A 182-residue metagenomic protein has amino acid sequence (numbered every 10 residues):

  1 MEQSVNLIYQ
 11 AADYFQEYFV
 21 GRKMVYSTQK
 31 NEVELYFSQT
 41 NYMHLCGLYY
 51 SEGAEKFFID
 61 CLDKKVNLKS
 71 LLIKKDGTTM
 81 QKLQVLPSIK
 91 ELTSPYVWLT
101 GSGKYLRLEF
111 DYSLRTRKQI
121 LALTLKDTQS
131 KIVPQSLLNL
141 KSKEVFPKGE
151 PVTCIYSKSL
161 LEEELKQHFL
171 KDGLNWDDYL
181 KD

Functional and structural regions predicted by a protein language model:
M1-F110, K158-E162, K166-D182: An acidic, glycine-rich, mixed-charge low-complexity segment common to nucleic-acid enzymes
E109-L137: Short, hydrophobic/aromatic-rich beta-strand segments within well-structured domains
Q129-K166: A short, surface-exposed interaction/processing loop segment used at functional sites
